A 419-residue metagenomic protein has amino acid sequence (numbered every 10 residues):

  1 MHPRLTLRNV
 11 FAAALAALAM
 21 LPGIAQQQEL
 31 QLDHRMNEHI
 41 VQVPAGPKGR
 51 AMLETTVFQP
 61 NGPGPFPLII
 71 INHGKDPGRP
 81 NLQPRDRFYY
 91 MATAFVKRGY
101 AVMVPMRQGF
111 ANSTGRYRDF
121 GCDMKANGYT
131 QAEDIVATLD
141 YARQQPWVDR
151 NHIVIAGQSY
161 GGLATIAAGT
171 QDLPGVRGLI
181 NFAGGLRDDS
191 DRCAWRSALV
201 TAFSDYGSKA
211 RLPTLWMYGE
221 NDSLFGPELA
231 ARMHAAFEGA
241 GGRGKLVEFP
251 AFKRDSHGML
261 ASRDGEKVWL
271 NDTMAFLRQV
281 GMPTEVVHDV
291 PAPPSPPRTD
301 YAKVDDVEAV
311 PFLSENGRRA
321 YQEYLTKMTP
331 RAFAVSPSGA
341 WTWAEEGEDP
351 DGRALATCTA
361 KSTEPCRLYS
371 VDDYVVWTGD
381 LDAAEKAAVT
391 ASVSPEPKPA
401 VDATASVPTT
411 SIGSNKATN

Functional and structural regions predicted by a protein language model:
Q27-G64: N-terminal cap/lid segment of alpha/beta-hydrolase-fold proteins
P65-G74: Short beta-strand element of the alpha/beta-hydrolase
K75-F88, A94, V104-T130, G258: Cap/lid segment of the alpha/beta-hydrolase catalytic domain
F110, Q158, P250, E285-N419: Secreted/extracellular ectodomain signature
D123-P146: Alpha/beta-hydrolase active-site loop
W147-S159: Alpha/beta-hydrolase fold nucleophile elbow
G178, G184-A240, K245: The feature captures the conserved acid-bearing segment of alpha/beta-hydrolase catalytic domains
A240-P297: C-terminal catalytic histidine-bearing segment of alpha/beta-hydrolase fold enzymes
